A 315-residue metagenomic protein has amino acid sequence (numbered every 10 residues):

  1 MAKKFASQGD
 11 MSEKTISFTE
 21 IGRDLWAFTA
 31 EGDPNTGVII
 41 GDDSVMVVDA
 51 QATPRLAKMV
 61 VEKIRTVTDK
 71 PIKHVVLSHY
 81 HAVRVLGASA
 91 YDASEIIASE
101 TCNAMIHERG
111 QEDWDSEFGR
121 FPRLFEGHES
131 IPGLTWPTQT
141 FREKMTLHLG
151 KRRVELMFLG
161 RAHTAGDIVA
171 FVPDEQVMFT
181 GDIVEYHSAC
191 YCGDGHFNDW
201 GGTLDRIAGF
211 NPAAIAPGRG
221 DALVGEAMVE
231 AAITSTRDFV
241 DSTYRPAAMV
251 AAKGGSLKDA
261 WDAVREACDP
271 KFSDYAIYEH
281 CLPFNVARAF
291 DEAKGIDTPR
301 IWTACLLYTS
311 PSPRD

Functional and structural regions predicted by a protein language model:
S17-K63, I168-T180: Conserved beta-strand hairpin/beta-sheet module of binuclear metal-dependent hydrolase folds, prominently
E20, A104-L159, P173-D174, L204 (+1 more regions): Metallo-beta-lactamase
D42-S44, P54-A98, F210: Active-site metal-binding motif and surrounding structural segment of the metallo-beta-lactamase
V48-A50, K73-Y80, A98-S99, F179-G181 (+1 more regions): Active-site neighborhood of phospho(di)ester-bond hydrolases with catalytic His/Asp-centered motifs
P54-R55, Y80-L86, N103-I106, T164-D167 (+2 more regions): Active-site environment of divalent metal-dependent phosphoester hydrolases
R153-F210: Active-site-proximal loop/helix segments of hydrolase catalytic cores
F171, D199-D259, A263: Divalent-metal (often Zn2+) His-rich catalytic cores of metallo-beta-lactamase-fold enzymes
Y308-D315: Conserved small/polar residues in nucleotide/adenosyl-binding loops
